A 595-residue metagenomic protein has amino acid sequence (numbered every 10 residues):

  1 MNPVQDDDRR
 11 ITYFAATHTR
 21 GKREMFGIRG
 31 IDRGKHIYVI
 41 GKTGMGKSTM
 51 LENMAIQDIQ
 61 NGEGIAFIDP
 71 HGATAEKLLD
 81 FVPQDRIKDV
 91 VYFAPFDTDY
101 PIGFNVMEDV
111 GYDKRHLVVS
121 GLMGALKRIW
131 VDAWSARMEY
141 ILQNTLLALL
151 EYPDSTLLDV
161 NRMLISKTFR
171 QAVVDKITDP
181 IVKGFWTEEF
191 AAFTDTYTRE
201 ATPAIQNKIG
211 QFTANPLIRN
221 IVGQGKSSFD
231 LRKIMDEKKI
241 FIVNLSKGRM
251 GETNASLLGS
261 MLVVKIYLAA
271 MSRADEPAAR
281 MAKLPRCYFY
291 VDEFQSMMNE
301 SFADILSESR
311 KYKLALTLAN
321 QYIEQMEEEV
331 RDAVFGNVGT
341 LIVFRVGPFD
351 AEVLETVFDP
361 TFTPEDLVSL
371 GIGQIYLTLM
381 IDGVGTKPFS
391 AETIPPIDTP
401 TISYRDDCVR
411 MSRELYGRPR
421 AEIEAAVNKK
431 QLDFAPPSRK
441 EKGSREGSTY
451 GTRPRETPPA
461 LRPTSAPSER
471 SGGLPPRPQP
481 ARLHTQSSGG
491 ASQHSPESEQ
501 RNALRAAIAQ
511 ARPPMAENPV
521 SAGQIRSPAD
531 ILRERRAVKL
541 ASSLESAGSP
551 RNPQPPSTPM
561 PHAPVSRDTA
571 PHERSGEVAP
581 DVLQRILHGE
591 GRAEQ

Functional and structural regions predicted by a protein language model:
M1, A15, N161-R162, A172-I177 (+3 more regions): Conserved P-loop NTPase motor module
M1-D7: Charged, surface-exposed alpha-helical interface/stalk elements
D8-R23, G30-M45, M50-L314, V330 (+2 more regions): P-loop NTPase motor domains
I40, G103, N254-A255, V353-E355 (+2 more regions): Short conserved micro-motifs at the rims of enzyme active sites and ligand-binding pockets
V82, V110-H116, I305-P388: Conserved ATP-driven motor cores of ASCE-family P-loop NTPases powering translocation/secretion/packaging/pilus
Y92-A94, V343, S390: Structural signal for conserved beta-strand scaffold positions within catalytic alpha/beta enzyme cores
P203, S256, S260-L268, F289 (+11 more regions): Feature representing long, continuous alpha-helical segments
F434-Q595: Intrinsically disordered, low-complexity RNA-associated tracts
